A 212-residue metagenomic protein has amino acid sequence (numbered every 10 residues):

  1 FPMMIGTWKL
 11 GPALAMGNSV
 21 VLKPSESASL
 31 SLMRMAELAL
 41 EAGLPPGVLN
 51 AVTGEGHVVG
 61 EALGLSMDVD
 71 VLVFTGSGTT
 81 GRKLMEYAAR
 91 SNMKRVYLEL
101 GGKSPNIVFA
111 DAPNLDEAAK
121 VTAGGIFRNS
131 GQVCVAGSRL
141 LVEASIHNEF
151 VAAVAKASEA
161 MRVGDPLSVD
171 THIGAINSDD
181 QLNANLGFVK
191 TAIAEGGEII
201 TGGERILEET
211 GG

Functional and structural regions predicted by a protein language model:
F1-E117: Rossmann-like NAD(P) dinucleotide-binding subdomain of oxidoreductase/dehydrogenase enzymes
V71, T79-G212: ALDH superfamily catalytic-core signature
